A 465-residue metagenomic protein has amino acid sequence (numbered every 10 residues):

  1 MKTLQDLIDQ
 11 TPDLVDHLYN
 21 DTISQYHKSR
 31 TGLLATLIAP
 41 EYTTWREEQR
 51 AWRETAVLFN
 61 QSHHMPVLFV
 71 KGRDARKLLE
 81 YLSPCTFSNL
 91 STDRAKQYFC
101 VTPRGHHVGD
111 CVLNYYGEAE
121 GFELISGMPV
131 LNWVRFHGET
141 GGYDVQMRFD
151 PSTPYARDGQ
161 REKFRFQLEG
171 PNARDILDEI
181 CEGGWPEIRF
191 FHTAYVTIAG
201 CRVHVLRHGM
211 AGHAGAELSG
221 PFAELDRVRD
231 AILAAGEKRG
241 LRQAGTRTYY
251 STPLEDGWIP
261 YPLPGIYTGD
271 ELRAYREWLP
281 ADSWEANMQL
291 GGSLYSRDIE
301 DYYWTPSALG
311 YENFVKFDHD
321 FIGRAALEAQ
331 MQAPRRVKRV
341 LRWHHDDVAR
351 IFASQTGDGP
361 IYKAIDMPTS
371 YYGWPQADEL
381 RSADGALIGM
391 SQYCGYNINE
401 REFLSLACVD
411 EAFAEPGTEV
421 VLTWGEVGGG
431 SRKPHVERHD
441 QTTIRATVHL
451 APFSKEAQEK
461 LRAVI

Functional and structural regions predicted by a protein language model:
M1-I23, K28-T31, A35, P40 (+1 more regions): Conserved, structured C-terminal
M1-Y98, H106-V108: Acidic, proline/glycine-enriched N-terminal capping motif
E47-E54, C100-C111, T197-L206, L387-M390: Short amphipathic beta-strand starts and helix->beta connectors
H64-K71, T102, V112-N114, F122-G127 (+1 more regions): Short secondary-structure transition/capping motifs
